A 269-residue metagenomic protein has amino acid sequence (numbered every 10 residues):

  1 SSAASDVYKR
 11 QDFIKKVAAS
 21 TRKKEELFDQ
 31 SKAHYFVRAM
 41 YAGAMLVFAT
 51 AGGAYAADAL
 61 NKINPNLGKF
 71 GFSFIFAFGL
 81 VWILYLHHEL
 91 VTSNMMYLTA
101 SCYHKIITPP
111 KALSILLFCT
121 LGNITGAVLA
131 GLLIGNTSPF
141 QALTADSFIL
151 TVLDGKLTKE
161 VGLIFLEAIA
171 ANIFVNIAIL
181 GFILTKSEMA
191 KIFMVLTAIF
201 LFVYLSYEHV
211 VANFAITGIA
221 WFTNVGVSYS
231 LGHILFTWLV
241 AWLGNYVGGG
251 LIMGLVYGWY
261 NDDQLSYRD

Functional and structural regions predicted by a protein language model:
S1-Y8: Short, small-residue-biased leader/transition segments that mark boundaries at the very start of proteins
V17-R38, N61, I106-P110: Cytosolic juxtamembrane amphipathic/interface segments immediately preceding and feeding into a transmembrane helix
F36-A39, V47-A51, V81-N136, I164-I169 (+2 more regions): A structural feature that tracks compact, well-ordered secondary-structure segments with a strong bias toward
M45-F70, N94: Long, highly hydrophobic alpha-helical transmembrane signal-anchor segments
L60-G71, T158-G162, I183-E188: Interfacial loop-to-helix junctions that mark the boundaries of transmembrane helices in multi-pass membrane
K69-L80: Alpha-helical transmembrane segments
N136-I164: Membrane-interface interhelical connector segments
K186-L201: Internal alpha-helical transmembrane segments of multi-pass membrane proteins
